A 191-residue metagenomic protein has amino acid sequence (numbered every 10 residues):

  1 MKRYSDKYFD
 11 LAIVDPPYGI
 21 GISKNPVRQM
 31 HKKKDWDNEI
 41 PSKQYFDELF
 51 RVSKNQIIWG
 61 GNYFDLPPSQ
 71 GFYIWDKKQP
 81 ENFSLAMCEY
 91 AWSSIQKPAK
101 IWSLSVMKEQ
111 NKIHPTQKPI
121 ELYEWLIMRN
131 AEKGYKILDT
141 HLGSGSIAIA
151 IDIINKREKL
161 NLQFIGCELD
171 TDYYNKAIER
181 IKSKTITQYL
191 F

Functional and structural regions predicted by a protein language model:
M1-M128, E132-L138, S146-F191: Class I S-adenosyl-L-methionine-dependent methyltransferase catalytic core
G143: Conserved glycine-rich SAM-binding loop
